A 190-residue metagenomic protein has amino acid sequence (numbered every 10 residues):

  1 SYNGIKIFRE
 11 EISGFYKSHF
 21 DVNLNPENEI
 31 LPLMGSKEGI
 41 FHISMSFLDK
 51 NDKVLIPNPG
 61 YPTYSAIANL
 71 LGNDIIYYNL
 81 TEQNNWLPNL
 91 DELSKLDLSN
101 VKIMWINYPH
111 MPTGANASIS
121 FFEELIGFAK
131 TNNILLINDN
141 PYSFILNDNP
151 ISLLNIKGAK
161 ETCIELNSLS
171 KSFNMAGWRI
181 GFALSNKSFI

Functional and structural regions predicted by a protein language model:
S1-G35, H42: N-terminal small-domain helix-loop-helix segment of the aminotransferase-like
N23-I30, K50-K53, N100, K160-C163: Short acidic capping loops at alpha-helix termini that bridge into adjacent secondary structure
S36-I40, G60-Y64, F173: Conserved coil-to-alpha-helix start sites within the AMP-binding
S46-A68: Conserved PLP-anchoring active-site segment centered on the Schiff-base-forming lysine
D52, N73, T131-L135, A159-E161: A short helix->loop->beta-strand "cap" motif at the edges of active sites that frequently abuts
L80-I151: Active-site phosphate-binding strand-loop segment of PLP-dependent enzymes
G158-I190: Conserved core segment of the aminotransferase class I/II
